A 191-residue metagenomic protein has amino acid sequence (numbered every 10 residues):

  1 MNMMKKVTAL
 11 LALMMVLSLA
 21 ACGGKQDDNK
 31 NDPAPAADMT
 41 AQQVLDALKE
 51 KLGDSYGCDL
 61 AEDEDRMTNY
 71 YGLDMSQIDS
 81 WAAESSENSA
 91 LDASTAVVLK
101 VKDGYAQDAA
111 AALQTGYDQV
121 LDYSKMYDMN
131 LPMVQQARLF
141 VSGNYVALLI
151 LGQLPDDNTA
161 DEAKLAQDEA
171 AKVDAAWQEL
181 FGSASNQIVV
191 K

Functional and structural regions predicted by a protein language model:
M1-L10: Bacterial N-terminal signal peptides that target proteins for export
L17-A21: C-terminal motif of bacterial Sec signal peptides marking the signal peptidase cleavage site
G23-Q26: Bacterial signal peptide processing site
E50-D54, G104-Y105, Q114-D122, Q178 (+1 more regions): Sec-exported extracytoplasmic/periplasmic mature domains
Y56-S94: Short, compositionally biased low-complexity segments enriched in polar/charged residues
D92-A106: A short acidic-to-branched-hydrophobic micro-motif
A106, A110-N144, I188: Short Gly/Thr-rich strand-loop-strand
L131-K191: A short, solvent-exposed beta-edge/loop patch
